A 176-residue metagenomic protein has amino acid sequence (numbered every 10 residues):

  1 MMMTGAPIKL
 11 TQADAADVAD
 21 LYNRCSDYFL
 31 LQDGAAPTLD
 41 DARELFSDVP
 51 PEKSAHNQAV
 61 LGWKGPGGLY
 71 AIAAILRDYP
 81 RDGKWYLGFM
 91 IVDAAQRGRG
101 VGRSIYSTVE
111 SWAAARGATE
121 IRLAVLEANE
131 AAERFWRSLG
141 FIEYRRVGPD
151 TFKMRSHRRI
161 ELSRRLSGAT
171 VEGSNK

Functional and structural regions predicted by a protein language model:
K9-A15, A19-R97, Y106-T108, W112 (+2 more regions): Acetyl-CoA-dependent GNAT
Y22, W136, F141: Conserved active-site tyrosine of GNAT-family acetyltransferases
L69, E143-R146: Residue-level detector of beta-propeller blades
G100: Conserved G/P- and acidic residue-centered "switch" motifs that form tight phosphate/ATP-binding loops in soluble
R103: Residues forming the Rossmann-fold NAD(P)(H) cofactor-binding site
T119, L126-E130, S138-L139, R146-K176: C-terminal "cap" of GNAT-fold acetyltransferases
